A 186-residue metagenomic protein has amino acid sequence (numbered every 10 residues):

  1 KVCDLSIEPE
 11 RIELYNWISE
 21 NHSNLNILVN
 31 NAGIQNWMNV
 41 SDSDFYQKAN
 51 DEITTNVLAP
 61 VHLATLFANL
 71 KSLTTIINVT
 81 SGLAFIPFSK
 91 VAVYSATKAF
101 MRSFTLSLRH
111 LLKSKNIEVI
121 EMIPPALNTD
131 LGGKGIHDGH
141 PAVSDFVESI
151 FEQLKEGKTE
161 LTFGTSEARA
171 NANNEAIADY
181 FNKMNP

Functional and structural regions predicted by a protein language model:
K1-P9: Rossmann-fold cofactor-recognition segment
I12, G33-N50, K90: Conserved mid-core segment of classical short-chain dehydrogenase/reductases
A64, T97: Active-site helix of classical SDR
K71, I86, S107-E118: Active-site-adjacent segment of SDR/Rossmann-fold oxidoreductases
S81: Residue(s) in the substrate-gating loop at a strand-loop-helix junction that position the organic substrate next
F88-A92, G135: Active-site loop immediately N-terminal to the catalytic Tyr-X3-Lys motif of short-chain dehydrogenase/reductase
E121-M122, T129, G133-E175: C-terminal helical subdomain
